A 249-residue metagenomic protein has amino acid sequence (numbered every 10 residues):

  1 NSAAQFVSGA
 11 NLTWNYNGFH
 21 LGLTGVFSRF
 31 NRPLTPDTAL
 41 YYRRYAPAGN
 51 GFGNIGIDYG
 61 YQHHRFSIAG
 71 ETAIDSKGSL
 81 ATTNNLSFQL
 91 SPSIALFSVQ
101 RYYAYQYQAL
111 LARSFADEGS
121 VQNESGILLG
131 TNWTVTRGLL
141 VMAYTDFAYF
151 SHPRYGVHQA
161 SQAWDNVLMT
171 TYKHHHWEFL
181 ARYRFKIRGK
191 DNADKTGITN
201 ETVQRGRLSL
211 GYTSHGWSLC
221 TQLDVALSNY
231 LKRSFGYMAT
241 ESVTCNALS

Functional and structural regions predicted by a protein language model:
N1: Acidic, glycine-enriched active-site microenvironments
Q5-Y16, L21-T38, R44-S249: Exposed, low-structure sequence patches enriched in small/polar residues
